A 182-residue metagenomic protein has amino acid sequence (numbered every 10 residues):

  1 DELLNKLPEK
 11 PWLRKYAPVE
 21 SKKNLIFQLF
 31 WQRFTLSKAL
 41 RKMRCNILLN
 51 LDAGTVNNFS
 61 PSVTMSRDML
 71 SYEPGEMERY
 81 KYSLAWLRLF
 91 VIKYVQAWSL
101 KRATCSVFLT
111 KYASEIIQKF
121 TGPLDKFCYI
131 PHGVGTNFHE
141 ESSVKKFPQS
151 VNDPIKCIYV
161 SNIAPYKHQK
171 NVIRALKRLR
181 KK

Functional and structural regions predicted by a protein language model:
D1-K23, A113: N-terminal strand-loop element at the rim of the active site of nucleotide-sugar-dependent glycosyltransferases
R14-W31, T35-F59: Short N-terminal targeting/anchoring amphipathic segment
I47-L49, N57-Y80: Active-site proximal beta-strand in glycosyltransferases
A85-S106: Membrane-proximal helix-turn-helix segments that form the acceptor-binding/catalytic region of lipid-linked
Y112, G133: Carbohydrate-associated surface elements
E140-K156, R180-K181: Nucleotide-sugar donor-binding and catalytic loop/hinge architecture of NDP-sugar-dependent glycosyltransferases
S150-K167, I173-L176: Conserved donor-binding/catalytic core segment of Leloir-type glycosyltransferases
